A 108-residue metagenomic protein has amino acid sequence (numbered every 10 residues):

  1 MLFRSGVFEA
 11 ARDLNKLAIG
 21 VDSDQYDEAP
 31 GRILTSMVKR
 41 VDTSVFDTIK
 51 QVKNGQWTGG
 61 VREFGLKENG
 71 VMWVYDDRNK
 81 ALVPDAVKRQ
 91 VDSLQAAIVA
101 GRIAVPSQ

Functional and structural regions predicted by a protein language model:
G6: Acidic, divalent-metal-coordinating active-site segment for phosphoryl/phosphodiester hydrolysis, typified by short
E9-Q108: Extracytosolic ligand-binding ectodomains
